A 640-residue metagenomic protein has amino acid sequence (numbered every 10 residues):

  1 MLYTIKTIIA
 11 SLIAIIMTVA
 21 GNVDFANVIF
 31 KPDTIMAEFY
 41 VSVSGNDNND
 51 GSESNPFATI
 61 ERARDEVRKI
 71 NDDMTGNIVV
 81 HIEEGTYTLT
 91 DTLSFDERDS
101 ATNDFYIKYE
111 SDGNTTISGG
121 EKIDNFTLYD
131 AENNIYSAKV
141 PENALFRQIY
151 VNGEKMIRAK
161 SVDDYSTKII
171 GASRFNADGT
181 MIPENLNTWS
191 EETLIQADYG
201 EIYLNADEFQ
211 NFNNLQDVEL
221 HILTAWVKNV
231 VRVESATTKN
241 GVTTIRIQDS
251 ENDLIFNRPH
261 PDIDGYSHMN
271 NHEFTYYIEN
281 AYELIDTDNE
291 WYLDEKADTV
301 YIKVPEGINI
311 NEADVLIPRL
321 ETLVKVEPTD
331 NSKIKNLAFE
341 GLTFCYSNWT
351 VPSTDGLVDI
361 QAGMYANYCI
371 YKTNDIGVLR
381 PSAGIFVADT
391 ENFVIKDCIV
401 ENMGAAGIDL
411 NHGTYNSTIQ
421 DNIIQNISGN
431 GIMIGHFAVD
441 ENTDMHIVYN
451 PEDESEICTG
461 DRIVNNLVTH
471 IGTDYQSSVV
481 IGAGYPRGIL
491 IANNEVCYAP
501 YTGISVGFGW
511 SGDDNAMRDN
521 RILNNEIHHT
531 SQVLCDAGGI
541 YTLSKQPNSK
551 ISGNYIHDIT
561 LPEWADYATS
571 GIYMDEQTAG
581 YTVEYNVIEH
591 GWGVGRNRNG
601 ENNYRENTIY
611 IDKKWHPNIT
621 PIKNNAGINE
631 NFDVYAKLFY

Functional and structural regions predicted by a protein language model:
Y3-I15: Sec-dependent N-terminal signal peptides
I16-T34: Sec-dependent signal peptide cleavage junction
A37, G76-I78, G85, D91 (+20 more regions): The right-handed parallel beta-helix/beta-solenoid scaffold, focusing on the short coil/turn and N-cap positions
Y40-D389, V394, D440-H446, N450-E452: Extracellular polysaccharide-degrading/modifying enzymes targeting complex plant/algal/animal polysaccharides
H81, T88, S94, K108-E110 (+19 more regions): Extracellular beta-strand solenoid repeats
D91-T92, E321, N348-T354, S382 (+12 more regions): Short glycine/acidic-rich loop motifs that flank beta-strands on beta-rich extracellular proteins
I157-D163, I170, R174-N176, W564-Y640: Extracellular beta-rich repeat passengers
K335-Y346, Y371, E391-N402, Y415-G429 (+6 more regions): Right-handed parallel beta-helix
